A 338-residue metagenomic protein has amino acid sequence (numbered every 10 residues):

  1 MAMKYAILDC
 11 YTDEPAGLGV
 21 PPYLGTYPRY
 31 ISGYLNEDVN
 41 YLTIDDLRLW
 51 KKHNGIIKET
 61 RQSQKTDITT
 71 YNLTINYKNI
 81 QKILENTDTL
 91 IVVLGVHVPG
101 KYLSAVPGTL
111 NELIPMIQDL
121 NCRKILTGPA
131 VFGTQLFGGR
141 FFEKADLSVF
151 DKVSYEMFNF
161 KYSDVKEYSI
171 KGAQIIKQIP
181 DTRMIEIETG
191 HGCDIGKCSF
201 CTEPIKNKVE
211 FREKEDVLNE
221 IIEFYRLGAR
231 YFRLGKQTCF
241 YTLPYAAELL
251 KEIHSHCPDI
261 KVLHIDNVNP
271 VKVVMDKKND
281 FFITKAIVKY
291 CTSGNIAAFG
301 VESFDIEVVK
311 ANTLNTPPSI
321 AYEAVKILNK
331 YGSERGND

Functional and structural regions predicted by a protein language model:
K4-T12, E223-D338: Conserved SAM/AdoMet-binding glycine-rich loop
I7-T12, T43-L47, L90-P99, G128-P129 (+3 more regions): Short loop/turn segments at strand-loop or loop-helix junctions that form parts of catalytic or ligand-binding pockets
E14-P28: Glycine- and acidic-residue-enriched helix-capping/strand-helix junction motifs
Y23, S104-E112, K208-D216, Y245 (+1 more regions): Alpha-helix N-cap and loop-to-helix initiation/capping positions
D38-N54: A short beta-strand-loop structural module common to alpha/beta enzyme folds
T43-D46, T69-I175: Glycine-rich beta-alpha loop elements in corrinoid/cobalamin-binding modules across cobalamin-dependent enzymes
L90, K124, S148, V153 (+4 more regions): Hydrophobic residues within beta-strands of alpha/beta enzymes
I179-D216, E223: Canonical Radical SAM [4Fe-4S] cluster-binding loop centered on the CxxxCxxC motif and its immediate flanking residues
